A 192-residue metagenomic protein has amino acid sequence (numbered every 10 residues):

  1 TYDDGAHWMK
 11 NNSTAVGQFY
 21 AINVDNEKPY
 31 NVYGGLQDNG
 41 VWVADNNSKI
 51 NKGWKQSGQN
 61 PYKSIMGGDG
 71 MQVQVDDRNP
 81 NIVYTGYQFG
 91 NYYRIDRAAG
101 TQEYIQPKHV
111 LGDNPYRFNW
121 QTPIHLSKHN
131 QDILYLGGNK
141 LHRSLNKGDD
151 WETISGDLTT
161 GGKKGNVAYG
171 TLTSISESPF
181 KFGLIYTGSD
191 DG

Functional and structural regions predicted by a protein language model:
T1-G192: Beta-propeller blade termini and top-face loops
